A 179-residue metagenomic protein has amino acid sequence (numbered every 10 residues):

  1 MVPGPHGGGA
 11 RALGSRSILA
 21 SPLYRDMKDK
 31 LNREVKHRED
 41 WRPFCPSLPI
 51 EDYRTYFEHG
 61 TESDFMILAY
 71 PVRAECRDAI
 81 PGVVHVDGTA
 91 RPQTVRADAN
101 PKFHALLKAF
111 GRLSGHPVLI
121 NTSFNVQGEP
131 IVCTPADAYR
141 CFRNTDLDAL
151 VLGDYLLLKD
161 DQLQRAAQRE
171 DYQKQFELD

Functional and structural regions predicted by a protein language model:
M1-D179: Flexible beta->alpha loop and helix N-cap segments adjacent to enzyme active/binding sites
